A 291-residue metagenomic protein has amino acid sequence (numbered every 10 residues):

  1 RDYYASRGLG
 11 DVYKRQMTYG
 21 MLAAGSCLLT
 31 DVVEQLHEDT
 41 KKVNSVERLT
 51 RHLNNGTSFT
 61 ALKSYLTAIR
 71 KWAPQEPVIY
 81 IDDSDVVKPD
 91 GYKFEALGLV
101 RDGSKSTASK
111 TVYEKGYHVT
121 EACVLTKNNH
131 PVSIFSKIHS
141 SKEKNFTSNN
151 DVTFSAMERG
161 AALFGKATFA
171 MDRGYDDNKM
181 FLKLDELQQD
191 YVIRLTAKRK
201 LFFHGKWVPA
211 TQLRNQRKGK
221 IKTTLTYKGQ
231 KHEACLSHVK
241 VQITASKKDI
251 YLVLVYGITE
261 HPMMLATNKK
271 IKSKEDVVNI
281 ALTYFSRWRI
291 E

Functional and structural regions predicted by a protein language model:
D2-Y13: Single conserved hydrophobic/aromatic residue that forms the stacking wall/gate of nucleotide- or nucleobase-binding
D11-T60: Short, positively charged, Gly/Tyr-enriched micro-motifs that form contact patches at catalytic or ligand/partner
T18, V46-K127, V239: Active-site-proximal, Lys/Arg-enriched surface segment that forms a nucleic-acid-binding/basic interface patch
V32, V78-V87, A122, T168-D176 (+3 more regions): Short, conserved catalytic/metal-binding motifs centered on acidic residues
G103-K166, V253-V255, T259-M264, N268: Electropositive, glycine- and tryptophan-enriched low-complexity nucleic-acid-binding patches
K137-L254: An internal, acidic/charged active-site-proximal segment that coordinates divalent cations and/or engages
V239-T244, Y251-N279: A long, hydrophobic alpha-helical segment
N279-E291: Short amphipathic alpha-helical "interface-anchor" segments enriched in bulky aromatics
